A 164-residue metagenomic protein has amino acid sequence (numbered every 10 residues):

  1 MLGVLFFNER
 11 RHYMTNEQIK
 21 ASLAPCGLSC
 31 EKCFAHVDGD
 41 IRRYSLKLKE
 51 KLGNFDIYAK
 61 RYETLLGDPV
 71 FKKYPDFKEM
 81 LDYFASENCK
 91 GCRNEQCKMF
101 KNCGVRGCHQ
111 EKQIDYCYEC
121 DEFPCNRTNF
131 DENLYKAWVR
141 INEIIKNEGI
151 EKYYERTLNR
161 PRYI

Functional and structural regions predicted by a protein language model:
M1-Y13: Short, Lys/Arg-enriched N-terminal segments with co-localized hydrophobic residues within the first ~10-30 amino acids
Y13-I164: Cysteine-centered metal-binding/redox modules
